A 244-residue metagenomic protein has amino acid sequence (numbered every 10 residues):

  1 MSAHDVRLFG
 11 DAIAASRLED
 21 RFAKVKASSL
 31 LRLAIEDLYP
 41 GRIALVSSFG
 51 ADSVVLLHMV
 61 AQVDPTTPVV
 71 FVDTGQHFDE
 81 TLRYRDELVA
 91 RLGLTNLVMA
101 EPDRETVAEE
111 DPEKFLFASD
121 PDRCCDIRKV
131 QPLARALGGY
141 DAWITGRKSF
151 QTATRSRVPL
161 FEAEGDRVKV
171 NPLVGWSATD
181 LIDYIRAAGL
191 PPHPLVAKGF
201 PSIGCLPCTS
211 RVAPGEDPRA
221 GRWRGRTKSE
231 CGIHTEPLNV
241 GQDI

Functional and structural regions predicted by a protein language model:
S2-I244: Nucleotide-activated chemistry modules centered on ATP-dependent adenylation/adenylyltransferase
